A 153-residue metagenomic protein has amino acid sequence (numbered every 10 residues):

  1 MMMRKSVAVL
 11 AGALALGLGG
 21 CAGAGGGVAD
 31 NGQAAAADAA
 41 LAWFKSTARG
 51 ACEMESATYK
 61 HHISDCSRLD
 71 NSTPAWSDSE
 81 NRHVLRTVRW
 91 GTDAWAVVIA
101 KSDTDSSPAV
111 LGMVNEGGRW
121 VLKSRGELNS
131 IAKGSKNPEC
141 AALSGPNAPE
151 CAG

Functional and structural regions predicted by a protein language model:
M1-V9: Bacterial N-terminal signal peptides that target proteins for export
G17-G20: C-terminal motif of bacterial Sec signal peptides marking the signal peptidase cleavage site
A22-G25: Bacterial signal peptide processing site
V28-G32, S64-V110, R125-N129: Surface-exposed, charged secondary-structure patches
D30-A48: Short, aromatic-enriched amphipathic alpha-helices that serve as compact interaction elements
K45-R68: Short, solvent-exposed secondary-structure junction/capping segments
T104-S107, S124-G153: Low-complexity, intrinsically disordered terminal/linker segments enriched in charged and Gly/Pro repeats
S107-V121: A short, surface-exposed beta-strand/turn
